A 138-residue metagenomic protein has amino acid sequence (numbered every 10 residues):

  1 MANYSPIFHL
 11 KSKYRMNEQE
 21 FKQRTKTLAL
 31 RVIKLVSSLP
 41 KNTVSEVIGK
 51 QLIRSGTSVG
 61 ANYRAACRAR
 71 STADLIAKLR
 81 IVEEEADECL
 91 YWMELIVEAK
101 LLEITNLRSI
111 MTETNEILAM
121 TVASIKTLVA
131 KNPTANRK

Functional and structural regions predicted by a protein language model:
M1-S58, N62-K138: Short, C-terminally biased terminal segments at protein or domain edges
